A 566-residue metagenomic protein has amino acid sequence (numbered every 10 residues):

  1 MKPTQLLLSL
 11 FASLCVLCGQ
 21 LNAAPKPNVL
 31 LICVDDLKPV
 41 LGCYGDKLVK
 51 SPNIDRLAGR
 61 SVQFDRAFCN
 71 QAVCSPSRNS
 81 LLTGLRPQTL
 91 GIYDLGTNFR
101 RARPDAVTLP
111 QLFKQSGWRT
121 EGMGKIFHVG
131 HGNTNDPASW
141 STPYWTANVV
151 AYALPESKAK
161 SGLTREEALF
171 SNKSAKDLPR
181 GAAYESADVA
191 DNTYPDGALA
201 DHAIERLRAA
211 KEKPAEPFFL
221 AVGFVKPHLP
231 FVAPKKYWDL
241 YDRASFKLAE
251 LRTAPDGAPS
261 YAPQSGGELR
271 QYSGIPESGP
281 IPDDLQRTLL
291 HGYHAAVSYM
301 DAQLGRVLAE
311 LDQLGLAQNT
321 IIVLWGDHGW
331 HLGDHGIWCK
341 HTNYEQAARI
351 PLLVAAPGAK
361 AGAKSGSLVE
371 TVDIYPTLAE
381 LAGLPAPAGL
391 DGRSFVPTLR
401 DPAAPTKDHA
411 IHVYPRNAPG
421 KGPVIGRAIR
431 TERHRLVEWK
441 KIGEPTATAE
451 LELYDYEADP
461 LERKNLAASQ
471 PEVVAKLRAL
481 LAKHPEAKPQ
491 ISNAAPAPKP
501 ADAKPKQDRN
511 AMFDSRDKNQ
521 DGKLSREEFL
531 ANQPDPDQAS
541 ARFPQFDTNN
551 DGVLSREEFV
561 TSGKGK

Functional and structural regions predicted by a protein language model:
M1-Q5: Positively charged n-region of N-terminal signal peptides that target proteins for export
L7-L8, A12, L21-A449, L461-L480 (+2 more regions): Formylglycine-dependent sulfatase
P27, K38, E216, A458 (+2 more regions): Glycine-aliphatic tripeptides that mark coil-to-beta-strand junctions in extracellular and membrane proteins
D284, T288, K504-A511, P534-Q538: Alpha-helix N-cap/N′ positions at the starts of helices
K483, K488-Q507, R516-K518, K566: Compositionally biased, proline/threonine/alanine/serine-rich low-complexity intrinsically disordered stretches
D508-Q520, A539-N550: Primarily EF-hand calcium-binding motifs
L524-D537, R556-K566: Amphipathic regulatory helices of Ca2+-sensor modules
